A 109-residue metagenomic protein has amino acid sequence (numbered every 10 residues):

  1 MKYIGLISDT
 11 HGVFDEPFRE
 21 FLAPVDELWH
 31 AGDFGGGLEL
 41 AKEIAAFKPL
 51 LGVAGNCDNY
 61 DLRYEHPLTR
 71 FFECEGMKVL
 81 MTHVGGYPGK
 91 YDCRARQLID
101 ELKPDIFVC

Functional and structural regions predicted by a protein language model:
M1-L50, D58-G76, M81: N-terminal active-site segment of His-dependent metallophosphoesterases
T10, M81-Y87, P104-C109: Histidine-centered catalytic micro-motifs
F18, V84, D92-R94: A short secondary-structure junction signal
G37, P88-G89: Short glycine-rich, flexible loops that bind phosphorylated cofactors or substrates
L51, K90-C109: Conserved beta-sheet core of the metallophosphoesterase superfamily
A54: Extended, loop-rich substrate-binding clefts of extracytoplasmic carbohydrate-active enzymes
